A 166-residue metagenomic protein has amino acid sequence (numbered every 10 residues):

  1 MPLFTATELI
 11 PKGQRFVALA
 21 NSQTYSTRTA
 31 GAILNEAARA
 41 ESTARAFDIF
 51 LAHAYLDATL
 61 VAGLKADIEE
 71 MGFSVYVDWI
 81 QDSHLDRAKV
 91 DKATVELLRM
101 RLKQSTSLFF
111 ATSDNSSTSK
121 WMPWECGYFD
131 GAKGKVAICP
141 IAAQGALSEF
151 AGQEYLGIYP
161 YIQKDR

Functional and structural regions predicted by a protein language model:
M1-Q104: Conserved N-terminal substructure of TIR/SEFIR domains
A52, F109-S113, C139-P140: Conserved beta-strand segments of the P-loop GTPase G domain that flank and frequently precede/overlap
M71, Q104-S107, A132-V136: Short glycine-/polar-rich loops that comprise or flank the Walker A/P-loop and associated switch/sensor motifs
Q81-S83, D114-N115, P140-L147: Short beta-alpha junction loops
V90-A93, E125-C126, G152-E154: Short low-complexity, flexible loop/linker segments enriched in glycine and/or proline with clustered acidic
L102-S116: Extended, charge-rich low-complexity interaction segments
D114-A132: Conserved TIR/SEFIR loop-to-helix hotspot centered on a Trp-containing motif with a nearby acidic residue
I138, A143-Q163: Glycine-rich, charge-decorated loop segments at or immediately adjacent to ligand/cofactor-binding or catalytic sites
